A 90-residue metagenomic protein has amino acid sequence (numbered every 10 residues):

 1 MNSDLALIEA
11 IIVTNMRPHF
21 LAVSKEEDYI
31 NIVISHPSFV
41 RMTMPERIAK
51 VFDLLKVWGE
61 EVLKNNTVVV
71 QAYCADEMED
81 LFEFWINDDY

Functional and structural regions predicted by a protein language model:
M1-S3: N-terminal presequence-like segments and adjacent domain-start helices
L7-E9: Helical scaffold of the NTase/Pol beta-like nucleotidyltransferase catalytic core
I12, T43-L63: Short, non-transmembrane amphipathic alpha-helical segments
T14-I32: Short edge beta-strands and adjacent turn/loop segments
P18, F39, K56-V57: Short beta-turn/strand-loop junction motif enriched in small, turn-promoting residues
D28, I32, F52-L54, Q71 (+1 more regions): Solvent-exposed, non-transmembrane amphipathic alpha-helical segments
V33-P37: Short hydrophobic/aromatic beta-strand micro-patches that form the beta-sheet surface supporting nucleotide- or nucleic
S38-E46, L63-Y90: Polar/charged, Gly/Pro-rich intrinsically disordered segments
